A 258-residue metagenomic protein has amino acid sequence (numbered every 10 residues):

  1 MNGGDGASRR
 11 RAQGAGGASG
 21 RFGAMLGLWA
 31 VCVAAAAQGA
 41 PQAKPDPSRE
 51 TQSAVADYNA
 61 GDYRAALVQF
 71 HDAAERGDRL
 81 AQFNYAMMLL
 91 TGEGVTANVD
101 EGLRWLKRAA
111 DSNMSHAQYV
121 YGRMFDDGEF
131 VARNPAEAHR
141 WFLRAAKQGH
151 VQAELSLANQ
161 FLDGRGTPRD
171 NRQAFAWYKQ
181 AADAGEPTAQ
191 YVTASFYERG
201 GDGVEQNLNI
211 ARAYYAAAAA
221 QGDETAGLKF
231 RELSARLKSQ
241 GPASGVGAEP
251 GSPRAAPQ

Functional and structural regions predicted by a protein language model:
G23-A34: Bacterial N-terminal signal peptides
A35-Q69, L80, Q258: N-terminal leader/linker segments that initiate helical-solenoid repeat arrays
Q42, L208, R212-Q258: Terminal, low-structured helical/coil segments at or just beyond the last alpha-helical repeat
P45, R76-D78, T91-E93, N98 (+8 more regions): Short helix-capping/linker turns of helical repeat alpha-solenoids
E50-D57, Q69, N84-T91, V120-D127 (+3 more regions): Hydrophobic face of amphipathic alpha-helices that form TPR/SEL1-like repeat modules and related alpha-solenoid
G61-V68, T96-W105, A132-W141, P168-W177 (+1 more regions): Structural signature of tandem alpha-helical TPR/SEL1-like repeats, specifically the intra-repeat loop/turn
D72-A73, R108-A109, R144-A145, Q180-A181 (+1 more regions): Canonical positions in the second alpha-helix
K107, S115-H116, V120-R123, D127 (+6 more regions): Alpha-helical adaptor scaffolds
